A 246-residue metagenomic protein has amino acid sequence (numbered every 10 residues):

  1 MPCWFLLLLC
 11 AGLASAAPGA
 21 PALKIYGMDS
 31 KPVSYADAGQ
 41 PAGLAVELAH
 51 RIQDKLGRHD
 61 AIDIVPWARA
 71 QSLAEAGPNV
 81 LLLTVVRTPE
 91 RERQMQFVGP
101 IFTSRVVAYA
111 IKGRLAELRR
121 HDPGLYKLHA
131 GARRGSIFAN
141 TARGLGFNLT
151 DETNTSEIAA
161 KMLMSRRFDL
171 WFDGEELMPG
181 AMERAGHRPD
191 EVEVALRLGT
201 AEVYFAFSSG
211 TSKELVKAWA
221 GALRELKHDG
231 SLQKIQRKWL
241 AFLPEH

Functional and structural regions predicted by a protein language model:
A11-A17: N-terminal signal peptide c-region/cleavage motif recognized by signal peptidases
P18-Q94, A132, D229, W239: Extracytoplasmic small-molecule ligand-binding "clamshell" domains of the periplasmic binding protein/Venus flytrap
G27-D29, S104-V107, E183-L223, F242-H246: Periplasmic-binding protein-like
G43-K55, L115-A116, F205-F242: Extended ligand-binding regions for polar small-molecule ligands
H59, I137-T150, D190, L223-H246: Ligand-binding clefts/hinges and TM-proximal coupling segments of bilobed small-molecule sensing domains
A61-S72, D151-M162, G199: Short helix-initiation/N-cap motifs at beta->coil->alpha
Q71-S72, V85-R93, D169-D190, A195-G199: A ligand-binding cleft/hinge motif common to bilobed small-molecule-binding domains
A110-H129: Flexible hinge/capping segments at coil-to-helix
